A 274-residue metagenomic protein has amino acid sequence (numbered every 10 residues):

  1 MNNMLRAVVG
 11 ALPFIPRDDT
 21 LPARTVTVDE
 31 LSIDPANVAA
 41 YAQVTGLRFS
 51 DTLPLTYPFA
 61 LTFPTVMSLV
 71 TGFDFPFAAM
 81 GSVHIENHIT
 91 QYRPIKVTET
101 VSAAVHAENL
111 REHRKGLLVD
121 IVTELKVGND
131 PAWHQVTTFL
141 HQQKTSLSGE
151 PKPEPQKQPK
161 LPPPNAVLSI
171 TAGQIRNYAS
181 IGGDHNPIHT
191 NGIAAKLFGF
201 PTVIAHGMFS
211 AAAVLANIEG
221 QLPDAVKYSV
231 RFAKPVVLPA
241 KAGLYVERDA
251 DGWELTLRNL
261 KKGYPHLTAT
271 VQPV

Functional and structural regions predicted by a protein language model:
M1-E86, S146-Q221: Hot-dog-fold acyl-thioester-processing enzymes
M1-L21, T65-M67, T90-I170, L238 (+1 more regions): HotDog/MaoC-like acyl-thioester-processing domains
V28, H134, A225-K227: Hydrophobic residues on conserved beta-strands that form the core of alpha/beta folds
V38, N191, G199, V226 (+2 more regions): A residue-level detector for conformationally permissive "hinge/kink" positions
L53-A107, L117, F209-G252: Hydrophobic beta-strand-centered segment that forms part of the acyl-chain substrate-binding groove
D120-V122, E150-K152, A195, P223 (+1 more regions): Short, charged/polar low-complexity linear motifs in solvent-exposed/disordered segments
